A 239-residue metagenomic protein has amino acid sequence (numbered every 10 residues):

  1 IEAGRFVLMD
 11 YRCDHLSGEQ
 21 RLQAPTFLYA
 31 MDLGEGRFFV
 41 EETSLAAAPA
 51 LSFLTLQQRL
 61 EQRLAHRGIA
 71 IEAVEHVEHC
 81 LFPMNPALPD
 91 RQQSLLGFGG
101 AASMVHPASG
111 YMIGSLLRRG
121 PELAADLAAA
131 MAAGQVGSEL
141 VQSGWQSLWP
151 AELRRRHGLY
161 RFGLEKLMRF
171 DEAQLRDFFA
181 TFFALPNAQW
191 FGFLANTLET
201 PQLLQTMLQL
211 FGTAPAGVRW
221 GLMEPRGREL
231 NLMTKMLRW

Functional and structural regions predicted by a protein language model:
I1-E2, D90: Flexible, charged surface loops at secondary-structure boundaries
E2, I69-A73, A188-G192: Short, surface-exposed acidic
E2-F39: Rossmann-like dinucleotide/flavin-binding elements
D14-L22, L28, S44-D126: FAD/FMN-dependent oxidoreductases across multiple families
T26, R67, L140-G144: Short acidic/polar alpha-helix capping motifs at helix-coil junctions
A30-G34, L95-L96, S147-E152: Short hydrophobic/aromatic-rich motifs at helix boundaries and adjacent loops
P121, A125-W239: Long, low-complexity C-terminal extensions of enzymes
